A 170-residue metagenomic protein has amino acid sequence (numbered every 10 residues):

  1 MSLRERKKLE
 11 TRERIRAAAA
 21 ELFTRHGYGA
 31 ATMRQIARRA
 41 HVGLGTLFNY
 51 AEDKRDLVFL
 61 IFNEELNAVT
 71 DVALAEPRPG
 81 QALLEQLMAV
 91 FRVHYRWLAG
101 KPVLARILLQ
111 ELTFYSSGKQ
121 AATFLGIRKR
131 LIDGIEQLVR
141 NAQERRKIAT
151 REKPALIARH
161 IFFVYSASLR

Functional and structural regions predicted by a protein language model:
M1-E10, A17: N-terminal intrinsically disordered/low-complexity leader segments
R14, A18, L22-D56, L60: Helix-turn-helix
A18-L22, W97, G134: Short amphipathic alpha-helical elements of helix-turn-helix/winged-helix folds
R25-G29, G80, K101, R145: Short coil/turn segments at alpha/beta junctions that flank glycine-rich nucleotide-binding fingerprints
L60, L74-L104, P154-I161: Hydrophobic alpha-helical connector segments
N67-D71, G118-R145, A155-F163: Amphipathic alpha-helical packing segments from all-alpha helical-bundle domains
A99-K119, R170: Amphipathic alpha-helical segments used for helix-helix packing
R106-L108, A121, K147-E152: Short, hydrophobic secondary-structure boundary micro-motifs
